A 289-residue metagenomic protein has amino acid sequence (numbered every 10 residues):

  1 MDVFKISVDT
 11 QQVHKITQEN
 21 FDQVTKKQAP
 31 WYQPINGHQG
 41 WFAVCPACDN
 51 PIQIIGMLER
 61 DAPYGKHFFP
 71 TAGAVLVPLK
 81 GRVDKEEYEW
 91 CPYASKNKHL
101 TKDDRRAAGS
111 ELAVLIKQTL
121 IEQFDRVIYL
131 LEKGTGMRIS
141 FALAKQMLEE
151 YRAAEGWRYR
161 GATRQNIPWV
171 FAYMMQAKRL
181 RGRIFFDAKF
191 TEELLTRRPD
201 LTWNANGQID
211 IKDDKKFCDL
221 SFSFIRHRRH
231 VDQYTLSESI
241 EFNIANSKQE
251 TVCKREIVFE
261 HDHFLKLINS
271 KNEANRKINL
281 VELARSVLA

Functional and structural regions predicted by a protein language model:
M1-S110: N-terminal cysteine/histidine-rich coordination modules
D2, D9, D22, D49 (+10 more regions): Acidic-enriched, low-complexity/disordered segments with a strong bias for Aspartate over Glutamate
K5, K15, K26-K27, K66 (+15 more regions): Context-gated lysine
Q11-Q12, Q18, Q23, Q28 (+11 more regions): Residue-identity detector for glutamine
I16, F21-T25, S140, I268 (+1 more regions): Extended hydrophobic/Leu-rich segments
T17, G136-S140, F259-D262: Helix N-terminus capping/helix-initiation residues
T71-R181: Domain-exit/linker segments immediately C-terminal to small folded modules
K145-A289: Intrinsically disordered, low-complexity regulatory regions
